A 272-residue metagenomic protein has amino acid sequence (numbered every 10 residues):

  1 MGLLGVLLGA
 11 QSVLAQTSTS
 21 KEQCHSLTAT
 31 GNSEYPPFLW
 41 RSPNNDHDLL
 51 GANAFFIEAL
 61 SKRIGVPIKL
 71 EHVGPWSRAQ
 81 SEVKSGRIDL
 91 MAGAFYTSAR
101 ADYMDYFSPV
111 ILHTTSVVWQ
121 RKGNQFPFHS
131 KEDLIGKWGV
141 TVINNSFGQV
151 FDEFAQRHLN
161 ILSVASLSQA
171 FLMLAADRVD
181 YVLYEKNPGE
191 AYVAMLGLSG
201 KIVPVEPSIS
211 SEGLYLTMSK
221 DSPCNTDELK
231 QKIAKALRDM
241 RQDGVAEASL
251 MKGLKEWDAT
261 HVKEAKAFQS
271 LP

Functional and structural regions predicted by a protein language model:
Q16-F95, D102-Y103, I233: Extracytoplasmic small-molecule ligand-binding "clamshell" domains of the periplasmic binding protein/Venus flytrap
Q23-S33, S130-N145, R238: Short loop->beta-strand "edge-of-pocket" segments that line small-molecule binding or catalytic clefts across diverse
S33, H113-V117, A194-A234, E256-P272: Periplasmic-binding protein-like
G51-R63, N145, Y215-W257: Extended ligand-binding regions for polar small-molecule ligands
K62, H72, S77-D89, D133 (+3 more regions): Short helices/loops that flank or line small-molecule/ion binding pockets
P67, S146-I161, G200-K201, K235-P272: Ligand-binding clefts/hinges and TM-proximal coupling segments of bilobed small-molecule sensing domains
S77, S81, A94-D102, V150-E153 (+2 more regions): A ligand-binding cleft/hinge motif common to bilobed small-molecule-binding domains
Q120-W138, D227: Flexible hinge/capping segments at coil-to-helix
